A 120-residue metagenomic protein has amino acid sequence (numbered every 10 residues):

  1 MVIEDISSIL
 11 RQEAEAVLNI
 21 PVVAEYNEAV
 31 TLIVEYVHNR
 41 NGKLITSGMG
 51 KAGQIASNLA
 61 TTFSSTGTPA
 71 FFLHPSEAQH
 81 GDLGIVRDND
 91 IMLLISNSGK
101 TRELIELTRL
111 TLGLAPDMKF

Functional and structural regions predicted by a protein language model:
M1-G42: An N-terminal, well-structured beta->alpha segment
V34-H38, K43-F120: Glycine-rich phosphate-binding loops that contact phosphosugars or nucleotide phosphates
